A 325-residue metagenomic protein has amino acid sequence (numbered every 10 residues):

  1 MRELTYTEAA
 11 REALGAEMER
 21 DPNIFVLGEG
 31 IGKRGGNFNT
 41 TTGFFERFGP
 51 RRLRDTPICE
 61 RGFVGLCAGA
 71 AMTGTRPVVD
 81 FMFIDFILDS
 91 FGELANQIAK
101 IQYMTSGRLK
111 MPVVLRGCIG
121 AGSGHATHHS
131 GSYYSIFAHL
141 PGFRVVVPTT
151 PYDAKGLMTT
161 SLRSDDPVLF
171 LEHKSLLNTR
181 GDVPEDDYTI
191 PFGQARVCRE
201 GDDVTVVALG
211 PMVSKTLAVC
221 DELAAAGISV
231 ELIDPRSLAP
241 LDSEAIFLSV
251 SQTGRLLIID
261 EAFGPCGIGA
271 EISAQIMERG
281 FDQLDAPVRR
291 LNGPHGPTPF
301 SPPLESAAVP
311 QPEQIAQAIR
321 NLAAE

Functional and structural regions predicted by a protein language model:
M1-P167, L171, S306: Thiamine diphosphate
I31, F38-R47, E60, R108-V114 (+2 more regions): Thiamine diphosphate
